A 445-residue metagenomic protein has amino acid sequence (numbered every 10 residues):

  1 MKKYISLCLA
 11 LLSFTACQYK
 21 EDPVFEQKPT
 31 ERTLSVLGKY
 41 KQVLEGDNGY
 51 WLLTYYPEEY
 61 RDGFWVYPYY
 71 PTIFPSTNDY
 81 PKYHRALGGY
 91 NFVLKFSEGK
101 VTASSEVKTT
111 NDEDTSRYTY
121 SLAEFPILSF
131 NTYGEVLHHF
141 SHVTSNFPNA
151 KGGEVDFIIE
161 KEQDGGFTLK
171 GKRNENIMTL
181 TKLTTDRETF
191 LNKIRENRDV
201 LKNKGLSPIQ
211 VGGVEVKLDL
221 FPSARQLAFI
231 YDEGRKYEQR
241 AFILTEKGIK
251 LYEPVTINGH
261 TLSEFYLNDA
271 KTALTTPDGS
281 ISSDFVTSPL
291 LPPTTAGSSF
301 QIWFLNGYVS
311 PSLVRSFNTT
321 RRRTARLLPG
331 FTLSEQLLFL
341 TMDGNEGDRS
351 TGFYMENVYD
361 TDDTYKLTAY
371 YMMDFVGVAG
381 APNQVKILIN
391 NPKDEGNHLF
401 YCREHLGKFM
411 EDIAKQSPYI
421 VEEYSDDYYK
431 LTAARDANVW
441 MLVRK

Functional and structural regions predicted by a protein language model:
K2-L7: Sec-dependent signal peptide recognition, specifically the positively charged N-region followed immediately by
S13-A16: C-terminal motif of bacterial Sec signal peptides marking the signal peptidase cleavage site
Q18-R117, S121-F125, R187-P208, K445: Acidic/polar, low-complexity intrinsically disordered N-terminal segments immediately downstream of a Sec signal
K95-Q239: Long, acidic/polar, low-complexity amphipathic helices and coiled-coil-like
L169-G171, Y428-A434: Short, exposed beta-strand-loop hairpins at the edges of beta-sheets in extracellular/periplasmic proteins
L183-Y429, V443-R444: Preference for solvent-exposed, low-hydrophobicity sequence contexts
T432-K445: Short, low-complexity, Pro/Ser/Thr/Gly-rich segments in the mature regions of secreted, periplasmic
